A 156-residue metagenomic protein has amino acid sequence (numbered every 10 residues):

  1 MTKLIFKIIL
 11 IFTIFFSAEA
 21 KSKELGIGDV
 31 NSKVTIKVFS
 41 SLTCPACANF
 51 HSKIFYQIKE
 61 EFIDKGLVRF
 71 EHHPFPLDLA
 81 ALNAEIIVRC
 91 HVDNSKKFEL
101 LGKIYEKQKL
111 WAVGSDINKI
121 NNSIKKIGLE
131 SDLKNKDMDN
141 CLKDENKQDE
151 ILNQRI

Functional and structural regions predicted by a protein language model:
M1-D78, L82, K125, K147-I156: Extracytoplasmic thiol/disulfide redox context detector
P76-I156: Cysteine-centric redox/oxidoreductase cores and disulfide-bonded domains
